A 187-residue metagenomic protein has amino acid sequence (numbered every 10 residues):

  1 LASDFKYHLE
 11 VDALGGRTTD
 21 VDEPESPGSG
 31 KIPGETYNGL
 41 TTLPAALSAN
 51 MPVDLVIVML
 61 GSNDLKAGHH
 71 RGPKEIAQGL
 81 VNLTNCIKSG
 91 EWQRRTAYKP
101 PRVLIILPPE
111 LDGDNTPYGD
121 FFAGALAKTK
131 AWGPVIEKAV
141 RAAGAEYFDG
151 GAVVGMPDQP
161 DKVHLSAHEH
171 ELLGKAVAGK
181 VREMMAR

Functional and structural regions predicted by a protein language model:
L1-S29, A45-N50, V56, E171-L172: Serine-esterase "nucleophile elbow" of acetyl-processing enzymes
P33-R187: Alpha-helical cap/lid subdomain in secreted, periplasmic, or secretory-pathway luminal O-acyl-processing enzymes
